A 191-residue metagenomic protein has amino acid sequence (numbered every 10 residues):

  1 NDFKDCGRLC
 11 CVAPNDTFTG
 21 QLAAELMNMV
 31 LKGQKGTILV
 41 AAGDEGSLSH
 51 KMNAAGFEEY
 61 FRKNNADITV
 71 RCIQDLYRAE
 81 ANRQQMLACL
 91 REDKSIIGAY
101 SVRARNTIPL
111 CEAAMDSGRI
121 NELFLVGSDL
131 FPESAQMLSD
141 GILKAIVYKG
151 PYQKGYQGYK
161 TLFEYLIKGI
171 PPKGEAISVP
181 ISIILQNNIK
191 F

Functional and structural regions predicted by a protein language model:
N1-F18, F131-S139: Flexible loop/hinge segments that line or gate small-molecule binding clefts
L9-C10, T37-G46: Short beta-strand segments enriched in small/hydrophobic residues
T17-L39: A conserved helix-loop-strand patch within extracytoplasmic ligand-binding domains of the periplasmic binding
T19-L26, L48-I68, Q85, P109-A113 (+1 more regions): Short, solvent-exposed amphipathic alpha-helices that sit in or adjacent to ligand/effector-binding or catalytic
T37-V40, F61-E80: Short beta-strand elements in bilobed, periplasmic/extracellular small-molecule ligand-binding domains
E45, F61, G150-F191: Hinge/cleft segment of the Venus flytrap/periplasmic-binding protein
F57, R71-A135: Hydrophobic alpha-helical
